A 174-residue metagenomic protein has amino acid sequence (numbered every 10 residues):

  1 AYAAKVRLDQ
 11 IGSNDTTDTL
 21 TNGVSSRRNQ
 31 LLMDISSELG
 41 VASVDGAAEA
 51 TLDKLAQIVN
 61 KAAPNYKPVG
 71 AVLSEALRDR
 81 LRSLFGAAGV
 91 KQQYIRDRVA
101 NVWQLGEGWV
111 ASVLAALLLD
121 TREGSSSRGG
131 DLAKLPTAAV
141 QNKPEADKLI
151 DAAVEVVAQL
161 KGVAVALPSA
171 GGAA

Functional and structural regions predicted by a protein language model:
A1-A174: 4′-phosphopantetheine-dependent carrier domains
